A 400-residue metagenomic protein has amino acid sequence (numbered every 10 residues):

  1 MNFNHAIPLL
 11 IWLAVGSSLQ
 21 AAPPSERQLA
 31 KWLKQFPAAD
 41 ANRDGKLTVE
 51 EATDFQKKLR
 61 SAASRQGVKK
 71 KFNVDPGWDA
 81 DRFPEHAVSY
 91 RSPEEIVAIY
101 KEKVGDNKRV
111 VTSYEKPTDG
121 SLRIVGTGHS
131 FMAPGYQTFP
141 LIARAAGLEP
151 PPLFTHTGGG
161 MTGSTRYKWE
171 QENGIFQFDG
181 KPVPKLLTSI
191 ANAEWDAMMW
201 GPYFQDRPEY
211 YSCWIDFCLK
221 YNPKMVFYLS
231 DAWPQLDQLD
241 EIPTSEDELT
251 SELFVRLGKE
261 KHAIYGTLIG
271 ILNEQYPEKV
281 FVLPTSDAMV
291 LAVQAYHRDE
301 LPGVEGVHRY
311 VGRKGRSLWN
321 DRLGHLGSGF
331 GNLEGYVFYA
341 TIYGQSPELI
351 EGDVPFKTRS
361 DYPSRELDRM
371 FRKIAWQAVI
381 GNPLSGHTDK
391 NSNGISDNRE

Functional and structural regions predicted by a protein language model:
M1, V183-S328, A340: Alpha-helical cap/lid subdomain in secreted, periplasmic, or secretory-pathway luminal O-acyl-processing enzymes
A6-S17: Bacterial N-terminal signal peptides
W32-N42: Primarily EF-hand calcium-binding motifs
R43-G45, S392: Residues in Ca2+-coordinating acidic/glycine-rich loops
V49-R60: Amphipathic regulatory helices of Ca2+-sensor modules
K69-I99, G306-E400: Conserved catalytic region of serine esterases and O-acyltransferases that act on ester linkages in lipids
G77-G160: Serine-esterase "nucleophile elbow" of acetyl-processing enzymes
R123-T127, F131-F217: Conserved SGNH/GDSL esterase-like catalytic core that processes O-acyl groups on lipids and polysaccharides
